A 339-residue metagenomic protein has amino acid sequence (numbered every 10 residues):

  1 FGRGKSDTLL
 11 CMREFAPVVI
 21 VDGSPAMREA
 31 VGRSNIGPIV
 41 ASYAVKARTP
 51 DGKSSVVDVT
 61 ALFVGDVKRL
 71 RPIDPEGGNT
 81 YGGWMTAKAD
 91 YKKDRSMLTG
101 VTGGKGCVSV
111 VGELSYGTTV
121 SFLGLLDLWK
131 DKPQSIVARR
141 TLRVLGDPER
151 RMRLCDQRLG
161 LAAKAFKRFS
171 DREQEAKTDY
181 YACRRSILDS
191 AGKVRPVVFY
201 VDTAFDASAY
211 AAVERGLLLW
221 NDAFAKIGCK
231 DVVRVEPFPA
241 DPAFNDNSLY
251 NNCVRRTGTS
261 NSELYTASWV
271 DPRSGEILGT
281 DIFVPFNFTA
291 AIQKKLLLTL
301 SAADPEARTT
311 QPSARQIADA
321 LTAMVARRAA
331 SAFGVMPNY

Functional and structural regions predicted by a protein language model:
F1-F205, A223, F238-N338: Auxiliary tRNA-acceptor-end handling modules of aminoacyl-tRNA synthetases
D206-V232, A332: Zn2+-dependent metallopeptidase catalytic core
V233-P237: A structural preference for short, hydrophobic beta-strand core positions in alpha/beta folds
